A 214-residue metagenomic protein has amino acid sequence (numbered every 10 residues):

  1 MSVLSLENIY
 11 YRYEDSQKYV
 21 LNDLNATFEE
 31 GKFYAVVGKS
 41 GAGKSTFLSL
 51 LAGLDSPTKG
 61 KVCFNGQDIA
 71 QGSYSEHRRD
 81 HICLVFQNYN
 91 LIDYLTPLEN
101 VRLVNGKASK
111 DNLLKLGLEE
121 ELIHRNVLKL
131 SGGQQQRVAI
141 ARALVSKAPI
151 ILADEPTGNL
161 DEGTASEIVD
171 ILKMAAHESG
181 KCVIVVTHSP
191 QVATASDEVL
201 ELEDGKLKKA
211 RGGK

Functional and structural regions predicted by a protein language model:
A52: Helix-to-loop junction immediately C-terminal to a conserved catalytic motif
G60-D68: Conserved ABC transporter NBD signature motif
I69-C83: ABC ATPase NBD coupling module
N112, L116-L128: Conserved ABC nucleotide-binding domain
N126-L130, Q134-Q136: Conserved ABC ATPase signature
I140: Hydrophobic anchor residue at the start of the ABC signature
I151-D154: Catalytic Walker B motif of ABC-type/P-loop ATPase nucleotide-binding domains
